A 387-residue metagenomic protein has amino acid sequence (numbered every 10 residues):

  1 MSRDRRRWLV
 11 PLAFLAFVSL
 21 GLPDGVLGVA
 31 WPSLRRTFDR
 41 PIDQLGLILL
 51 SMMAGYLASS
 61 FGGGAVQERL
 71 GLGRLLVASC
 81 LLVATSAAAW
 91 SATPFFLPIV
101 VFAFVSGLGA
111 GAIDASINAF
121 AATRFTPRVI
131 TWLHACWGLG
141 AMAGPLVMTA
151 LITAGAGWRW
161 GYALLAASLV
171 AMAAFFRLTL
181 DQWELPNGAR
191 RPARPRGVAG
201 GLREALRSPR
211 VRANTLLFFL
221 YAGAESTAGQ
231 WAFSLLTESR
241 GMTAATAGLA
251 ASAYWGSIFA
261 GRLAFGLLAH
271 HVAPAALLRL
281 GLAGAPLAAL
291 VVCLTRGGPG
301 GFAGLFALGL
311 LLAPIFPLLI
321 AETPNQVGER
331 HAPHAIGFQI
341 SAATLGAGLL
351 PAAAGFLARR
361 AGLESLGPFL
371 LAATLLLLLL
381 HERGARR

Functional and structural regions predicted by a protein language model:
L27-G28, S208-S252, G256-A260: Extracytoplasmic gate region of multi-pass secondary transporters
D39, G71, A92-L97, G241 (+2 more regions): Helix-breaking motifs and short loop linkers at transmembrane-helix boundaries and internal kinks in secondary membrane
L57-L97: Conserved MFS/SLC helix-loop-helix module at the cytosolic interface between two early adjacent transmembrane helices
S59-L72, G261-P274, A358: Helix-to-loop junctions at the C-terminal end of transmembrane segments in multipass secondary transporters
F102-C136: Cytoplasmic helix-loop-helix junction between adjacent transmembrane helices in 12-TM secondary transporters
L133-L185: Helix-loop-helix hairpin linking two adjacent transmembrane segments in secondary transporters
V272-L319: C-terminal transmembrane helical hairpin of 12-TM major facilitator-type secondary transporters
E329-L363, L370: A late C-terminal transmembrane helix in Major Facilitator Superfamily
